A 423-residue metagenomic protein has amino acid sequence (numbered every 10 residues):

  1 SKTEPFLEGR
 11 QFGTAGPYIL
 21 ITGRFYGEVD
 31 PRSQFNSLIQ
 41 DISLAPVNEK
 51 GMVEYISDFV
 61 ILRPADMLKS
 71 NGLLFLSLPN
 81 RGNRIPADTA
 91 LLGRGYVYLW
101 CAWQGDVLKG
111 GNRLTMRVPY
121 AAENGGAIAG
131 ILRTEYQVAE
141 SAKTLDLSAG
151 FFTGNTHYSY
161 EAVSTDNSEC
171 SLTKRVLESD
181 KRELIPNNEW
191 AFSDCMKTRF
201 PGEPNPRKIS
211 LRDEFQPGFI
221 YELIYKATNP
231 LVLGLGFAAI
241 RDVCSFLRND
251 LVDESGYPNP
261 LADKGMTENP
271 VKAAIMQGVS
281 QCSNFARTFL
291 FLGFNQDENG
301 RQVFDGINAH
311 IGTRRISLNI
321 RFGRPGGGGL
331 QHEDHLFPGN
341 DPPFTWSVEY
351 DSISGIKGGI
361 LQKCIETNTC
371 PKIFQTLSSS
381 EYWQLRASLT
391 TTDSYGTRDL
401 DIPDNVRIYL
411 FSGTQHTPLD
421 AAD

Functional and structural regions predicted by a protein language model:
S1-D423: C-terminal His-loop and adjacent cap/lid subdomain of alpha/beta-hydrolase
